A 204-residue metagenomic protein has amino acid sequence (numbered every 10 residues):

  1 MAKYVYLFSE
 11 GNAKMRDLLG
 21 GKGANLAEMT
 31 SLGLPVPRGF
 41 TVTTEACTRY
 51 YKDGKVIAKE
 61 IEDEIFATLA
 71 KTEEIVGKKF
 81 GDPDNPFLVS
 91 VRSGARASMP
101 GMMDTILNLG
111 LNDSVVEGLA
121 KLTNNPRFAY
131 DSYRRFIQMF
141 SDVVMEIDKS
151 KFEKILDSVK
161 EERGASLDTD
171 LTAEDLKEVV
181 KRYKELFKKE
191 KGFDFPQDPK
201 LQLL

Functional and structural regions predicted by a protein language model:
M1-L204: Nucleotide/phosphate-binding sheet-loop regions of phosphoryl- and nucleotidyl-transfer enzymes
